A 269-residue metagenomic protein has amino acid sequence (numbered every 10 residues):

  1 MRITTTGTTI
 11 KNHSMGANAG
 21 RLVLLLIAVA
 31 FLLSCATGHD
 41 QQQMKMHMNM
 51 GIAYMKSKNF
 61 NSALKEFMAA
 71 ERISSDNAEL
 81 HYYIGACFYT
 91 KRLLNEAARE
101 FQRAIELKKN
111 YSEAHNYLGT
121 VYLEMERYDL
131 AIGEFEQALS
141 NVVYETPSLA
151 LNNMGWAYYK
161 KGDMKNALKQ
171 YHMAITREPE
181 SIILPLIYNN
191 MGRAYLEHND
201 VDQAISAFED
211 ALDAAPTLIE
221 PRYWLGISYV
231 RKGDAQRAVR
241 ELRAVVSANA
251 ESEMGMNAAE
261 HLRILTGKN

Functional and structural regions predicted by a protein language model:
Q43-K45, A78-E79, S112-E113, T146-S148 (+5 more regions): Helix-start (N-cap) detector for alpha-helical repeat units in TPR-like alpha-solenoids, especially tetratricopeptide
N49, Y83, Y117, N153 (+3 more regions): Canonical tetratricopeptide repeat
K56-S57, T90-K91, E124-M125, K160 (+3 more regions): Register position in tetratricopeptide repeats
I73, L107, N141-V143, R177-E180 (+2 more regions): Structural marker of alpha-solenoid helical repeat scaffolds
I182, R231-N269: Terminal, low-structured helical/coil segments at or just beyond the last alpha-helical repeat
